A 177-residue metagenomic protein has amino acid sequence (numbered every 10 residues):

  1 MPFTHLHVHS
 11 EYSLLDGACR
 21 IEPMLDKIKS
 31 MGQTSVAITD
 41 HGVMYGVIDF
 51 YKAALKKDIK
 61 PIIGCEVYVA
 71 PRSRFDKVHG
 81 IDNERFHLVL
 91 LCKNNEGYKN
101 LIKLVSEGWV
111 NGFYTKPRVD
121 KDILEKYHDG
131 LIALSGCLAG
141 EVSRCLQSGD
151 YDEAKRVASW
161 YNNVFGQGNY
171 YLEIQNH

Functional and structural regions predicted by a protein language model:
M1-H177: Phosphodiester-processing cores and adjacent nucleic acid-binding clamps
